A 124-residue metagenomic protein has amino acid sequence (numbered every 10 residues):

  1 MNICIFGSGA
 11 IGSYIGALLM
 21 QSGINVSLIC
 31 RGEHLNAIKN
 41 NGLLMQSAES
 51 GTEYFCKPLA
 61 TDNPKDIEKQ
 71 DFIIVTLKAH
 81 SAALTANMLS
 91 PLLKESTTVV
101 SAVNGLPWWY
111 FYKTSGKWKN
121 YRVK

Functional and structural regions predicted by a protein language model:
M1-S47: NAD(P)+-binding Rossmann beta1-loop-alpha1 motif at the extreme N-terminus of oxidoreductases
S13-V26, G51-Y54, T97-V103, P107: Short, charge-rich amphipathic segments
N41-T61: N-terminal short beta-loop-beta anion/metal-coordinating cradle
F55-C56, T61-K124: Rossmann-like NAD(P)(H) cofactor-binding subdomain of soluble oxidoreductases
